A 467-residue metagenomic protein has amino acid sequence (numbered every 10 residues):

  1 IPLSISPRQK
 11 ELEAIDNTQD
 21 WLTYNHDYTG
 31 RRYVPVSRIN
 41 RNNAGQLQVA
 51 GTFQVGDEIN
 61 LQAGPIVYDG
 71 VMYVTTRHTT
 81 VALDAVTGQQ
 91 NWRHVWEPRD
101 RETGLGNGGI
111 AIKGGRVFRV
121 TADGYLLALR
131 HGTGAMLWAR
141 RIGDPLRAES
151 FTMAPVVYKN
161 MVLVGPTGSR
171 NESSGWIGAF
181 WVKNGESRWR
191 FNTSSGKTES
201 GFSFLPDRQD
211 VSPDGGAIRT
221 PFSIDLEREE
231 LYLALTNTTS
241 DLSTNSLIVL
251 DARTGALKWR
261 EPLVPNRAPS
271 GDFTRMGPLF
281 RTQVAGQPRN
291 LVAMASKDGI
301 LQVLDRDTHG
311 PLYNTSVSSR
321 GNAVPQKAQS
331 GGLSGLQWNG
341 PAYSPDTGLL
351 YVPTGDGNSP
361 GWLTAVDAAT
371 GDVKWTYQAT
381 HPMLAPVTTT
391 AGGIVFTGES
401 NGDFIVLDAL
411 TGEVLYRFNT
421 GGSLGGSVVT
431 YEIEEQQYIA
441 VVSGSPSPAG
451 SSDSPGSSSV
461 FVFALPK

Functional and structural regions predicted by a protein language model:
L3-V49, T193, T198, S359-G361: Blade/loop signatures of beta-propeller domains
T18-Q19, D69-V71, G114-G115, K159-M161 (+5 more regions): Short coil/turn segments that connect the beta-strands within blades of beta-propeller domains
D27, H78, D123, G168 (+6 more regions): Residue-level signature of beta-propeller blades and closely related beta-rich strand-turn architectures in secreted
F53-G64, R93-G114, A139-A154, N171 (+7 more regions): Extracytoplasmic beta-rich repeat domains
A63-G70, V74-R77, A85, S334-F418 (+1 more regions): C-terminal substrate/ligand-recognition segments
D84-G88, R130-T133, W181-N184, D251-T254 (+4 more regions): Short loop/turn segments that connect beta-strands within beta-propeller blades
G426-K467: Blade-level signature of beta-propeller repeat domains, shared across WD40, Kelch, NHL, RCC1 and BNR/Asp-box propellers
